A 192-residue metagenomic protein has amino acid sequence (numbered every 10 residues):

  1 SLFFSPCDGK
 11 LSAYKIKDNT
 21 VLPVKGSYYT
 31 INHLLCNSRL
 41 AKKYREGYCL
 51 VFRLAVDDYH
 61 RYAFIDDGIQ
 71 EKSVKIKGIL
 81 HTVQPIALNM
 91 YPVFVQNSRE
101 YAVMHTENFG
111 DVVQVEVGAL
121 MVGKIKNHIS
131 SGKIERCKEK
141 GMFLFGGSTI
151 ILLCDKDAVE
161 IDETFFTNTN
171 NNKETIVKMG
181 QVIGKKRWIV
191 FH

Functional and structural regions predicted by a protein language model:
S1-H192: Contiguous, well-folded functional domains in the mature portion of proteins
